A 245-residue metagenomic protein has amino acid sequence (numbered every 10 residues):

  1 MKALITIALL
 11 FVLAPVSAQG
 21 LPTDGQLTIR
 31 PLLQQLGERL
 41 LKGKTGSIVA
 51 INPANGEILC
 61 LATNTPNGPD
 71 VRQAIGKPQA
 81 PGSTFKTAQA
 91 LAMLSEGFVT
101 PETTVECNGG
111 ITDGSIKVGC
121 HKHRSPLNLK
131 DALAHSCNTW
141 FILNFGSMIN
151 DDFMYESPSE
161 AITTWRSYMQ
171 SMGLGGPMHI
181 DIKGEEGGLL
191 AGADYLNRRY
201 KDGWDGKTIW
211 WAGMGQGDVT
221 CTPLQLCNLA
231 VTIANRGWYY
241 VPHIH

Functional and structural regions predicted by a protein language model:
L4-A14: Sec-dependent N-terminal signal peptides
G20-G46: Conserved, well-ordered alpha-helix/loop/beta-strand core segments that scaffold catalytic motifs
D24, L33, G46-Q79, A92-H245: Beta-lactam-recognizing serine transpeptidase/beta-lactamase-like catalytic domain environment
G82-L91: Active/ligand-binding-proximal structured segments within catalytic/core domains that scaffold catalytic residues
